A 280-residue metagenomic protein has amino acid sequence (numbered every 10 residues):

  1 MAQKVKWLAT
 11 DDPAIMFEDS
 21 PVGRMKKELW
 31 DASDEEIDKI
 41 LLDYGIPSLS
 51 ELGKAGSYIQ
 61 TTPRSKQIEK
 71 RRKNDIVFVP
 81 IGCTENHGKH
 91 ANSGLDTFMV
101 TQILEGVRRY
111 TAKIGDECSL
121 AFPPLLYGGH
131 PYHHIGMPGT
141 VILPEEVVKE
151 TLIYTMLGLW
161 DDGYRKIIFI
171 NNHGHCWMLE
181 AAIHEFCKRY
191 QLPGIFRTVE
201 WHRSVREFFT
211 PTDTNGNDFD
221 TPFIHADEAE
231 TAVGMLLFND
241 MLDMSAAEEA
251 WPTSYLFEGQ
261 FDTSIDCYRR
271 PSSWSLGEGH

Functional and structural regions predicted by a protein language model:
M1-K166, N172-H280: Extended, histidine- and acidic-residue-enriched regions that form the cofactor-binding/catalytic faces
